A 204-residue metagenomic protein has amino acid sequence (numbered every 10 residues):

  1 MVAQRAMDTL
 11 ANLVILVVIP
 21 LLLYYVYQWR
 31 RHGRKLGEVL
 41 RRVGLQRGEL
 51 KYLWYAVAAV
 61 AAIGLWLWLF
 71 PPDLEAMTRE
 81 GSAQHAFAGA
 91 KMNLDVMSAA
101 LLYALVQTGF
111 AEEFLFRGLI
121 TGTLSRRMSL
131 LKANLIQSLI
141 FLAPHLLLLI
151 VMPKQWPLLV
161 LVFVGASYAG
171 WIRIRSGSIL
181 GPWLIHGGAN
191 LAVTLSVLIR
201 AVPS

Functional and structural regions predicted by a protein language model:
L13-I19, S98, L102, L159-S167 (+1 more regions): Membrane-embedded alpha-helical segments of multi-pass membrane proteins, especially the transmembrane helices
L21-K35, L69-D73: Membrane-water interface of transmembrane alpha-helices
G37-T108, R126, P203-S204: Juxtamembrane helix-loop-helix connectors linking adjacent transmembrane helices in multi-pass membrane enzymes
L53-V57, S98-L102, L131-I136, L159-F163 (+1 more regions): Hydrophobic alpha-helical transmembrane segments
A61-L69, S138-L147, G188-S196: Aromatic-anchored segments of alpha-helical transmembrane domains
A111-I136, I174-S178: Membrane-interface helix/loop boundary segments of multi-pass membrane proteins
L147-K154: Membrane-interface helix caps and helix-loop-helix hairpins in membrane proteins
K154-S204: Functionally important transmembrane alpha-helices
